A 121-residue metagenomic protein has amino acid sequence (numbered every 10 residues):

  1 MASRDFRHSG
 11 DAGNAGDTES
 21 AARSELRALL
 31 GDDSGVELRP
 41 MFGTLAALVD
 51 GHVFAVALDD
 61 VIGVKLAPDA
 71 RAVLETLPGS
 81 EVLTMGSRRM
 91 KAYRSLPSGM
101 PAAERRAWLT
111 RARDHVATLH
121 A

Functional and structural regions predicted by a protein language model:
M1-A121: Charge-dense, helix-prone N-terminal extensions
